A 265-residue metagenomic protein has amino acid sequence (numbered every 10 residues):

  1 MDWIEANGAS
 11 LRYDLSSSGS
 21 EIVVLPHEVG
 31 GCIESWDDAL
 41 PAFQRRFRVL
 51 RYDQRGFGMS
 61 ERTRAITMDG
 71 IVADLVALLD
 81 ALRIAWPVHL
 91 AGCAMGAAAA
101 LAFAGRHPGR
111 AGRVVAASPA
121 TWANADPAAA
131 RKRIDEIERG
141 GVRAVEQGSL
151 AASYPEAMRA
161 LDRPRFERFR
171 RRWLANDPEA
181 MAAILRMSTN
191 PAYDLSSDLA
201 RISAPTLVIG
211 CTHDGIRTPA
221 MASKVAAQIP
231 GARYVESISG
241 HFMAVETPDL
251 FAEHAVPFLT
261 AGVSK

Functional and structural regions predicted by a protein language model:
A9-R62: Conserved HGGG/HGGXW glycine-rich cap/lid loop of the alpha/beta-hydrolase fold
G70-V88: Conserved acidic catalytic loop of the alpha/beta-hydrolase fold
L101-R106, A111-G141: Flexible "cap/lid" loop of the alpha/beta hydrolase fold
A125-A128, V142-D198: Conserved alpha/beta-hydrolase catalytic His-Asp/Glu region
I202, V208-G210: Short beta-strand/loop motif that positions the catalytic acidic residue of the alpha/beta-hydrolase fold
T212-R217: Acidic catalytic loop of the alpha/beta-hydrolase fold
P219-F242: Catalytic histidine neighborhood in serine/cysteine hydrolases with alpha/beta-hydrolase-type architecture
S239-A252: Catalytic histidine-centered segment of alpha/beta-hydrolase-like enzymes
